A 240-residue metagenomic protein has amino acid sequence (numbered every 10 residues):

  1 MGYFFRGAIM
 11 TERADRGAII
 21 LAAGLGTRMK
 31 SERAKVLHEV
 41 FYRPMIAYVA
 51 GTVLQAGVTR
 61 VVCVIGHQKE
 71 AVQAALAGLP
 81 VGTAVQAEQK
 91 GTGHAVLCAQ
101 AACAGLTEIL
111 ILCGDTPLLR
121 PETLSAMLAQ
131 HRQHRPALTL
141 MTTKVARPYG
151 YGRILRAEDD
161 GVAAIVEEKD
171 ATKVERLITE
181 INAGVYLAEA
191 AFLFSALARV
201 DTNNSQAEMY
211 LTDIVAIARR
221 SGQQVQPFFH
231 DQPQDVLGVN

Functional and structural regions predicted by a protein language model:
G2-G17, P44-A129, Q133: Conserved N-terminal catalytic core of the sugar/cofactor nucleotidyltransferase
I9-S31: N-terminal nucleotide-binding beta1-loop-alpha1 segment
A22, I65, C113, T142-T143: Short beta-strand/turn micro-motifs composed of small residues that flank or help shape donor/cofactor-binding pockets
R33-E39, V200-N203: Short glycine-enriched, charge-decorated loop/helix-capping segments at active-site entrances that position
I109, G114, E122, M141 (+2 more regions): His/Asp/Glu-rich metal-coordinating catalytic cores of metallo-dependent phosphodiesterases/hydrolases acting on
H134-K144: A short, conserved acidic/glycine-rich loop-to-beta-strand motif that forms the donor nucleotide-sugar/metal
T143-V174: Rossmann-like NAD(P)H-binding beta-loop-alpha module
A163-N240: Catalytic-core segments of class I nucleotidyltransferases/pyrophosphorylases that form NMP-activated intermediates
